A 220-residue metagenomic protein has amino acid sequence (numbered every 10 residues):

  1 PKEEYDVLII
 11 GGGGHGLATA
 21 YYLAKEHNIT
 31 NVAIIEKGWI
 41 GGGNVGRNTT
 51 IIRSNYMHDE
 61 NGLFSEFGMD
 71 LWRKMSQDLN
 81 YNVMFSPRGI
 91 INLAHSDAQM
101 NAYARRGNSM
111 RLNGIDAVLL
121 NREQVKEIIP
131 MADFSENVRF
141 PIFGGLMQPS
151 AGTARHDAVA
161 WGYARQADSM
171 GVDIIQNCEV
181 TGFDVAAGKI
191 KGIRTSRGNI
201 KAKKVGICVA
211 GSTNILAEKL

Functional and structural regions predicted by a protein language model:
P1-H15, A33: Beta1/beta-strand and adjacent pyrophosphate-binding region of the FAD-binding site in flavoprotein oxidoreductases
A20, A24-K25, Q166: Gly/Ala-rich phosphate-binding loop of Rossmann-like dinucleotide-binding domains, activating on the conserved
A24-G46: Glycine-rich FAD pyrophosphate-binding loop
E36, N121, Q176-C178: Short loop/edge segments at beta-strand edges and connector loops that shape dinucleotide/nucleotide cofactor-binding
T49-M131: Dinucleotide-binding Rossmann-like beta1-alpha1 core, especially the glycine-rich loop that anchors the ADP
L146-K204, C208-T213: Helical element adjacent to the flavin cofactor pocket in flavoenzyme catalytic cores
I215-L220: Glycine-rich beta-alpha-beta "Rossmann" dinucleotide-binding loop(s) and their flanking helix/strand
